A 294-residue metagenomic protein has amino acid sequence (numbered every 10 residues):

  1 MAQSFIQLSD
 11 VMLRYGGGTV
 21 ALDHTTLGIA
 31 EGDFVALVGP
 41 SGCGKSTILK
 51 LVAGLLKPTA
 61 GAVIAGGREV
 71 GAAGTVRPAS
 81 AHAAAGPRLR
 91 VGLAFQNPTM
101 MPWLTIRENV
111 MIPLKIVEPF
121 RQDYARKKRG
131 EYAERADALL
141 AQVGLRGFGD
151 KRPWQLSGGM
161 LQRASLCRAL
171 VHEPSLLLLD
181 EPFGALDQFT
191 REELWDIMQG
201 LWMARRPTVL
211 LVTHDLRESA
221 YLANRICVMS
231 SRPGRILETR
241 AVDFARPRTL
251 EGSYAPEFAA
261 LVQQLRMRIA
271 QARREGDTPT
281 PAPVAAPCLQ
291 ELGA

Functional and structural regions predicted by a protein language model:
V38-P40: The feature captures the beta-strand-to-loop junction immediately N-terminal to the Walker
A53: Helix-to-loop junction immediately C-terminal to a conserved catalytic motif
V70-N97, I116, Q122-E134, E251-A255: ABC ATPase NBD coupling module
R107-E118, A133, A241: Short helical segment in ABC ATPase nucleotide-binding domains corresponding to the A-loop/adjacent helical element
E131-V143, Q264, R268: ABC nucleotide-binding domain "signature" region
K151-W154, H172: Conserved signature/switch motifs of ABC ATPase nucleotide-binding domains
